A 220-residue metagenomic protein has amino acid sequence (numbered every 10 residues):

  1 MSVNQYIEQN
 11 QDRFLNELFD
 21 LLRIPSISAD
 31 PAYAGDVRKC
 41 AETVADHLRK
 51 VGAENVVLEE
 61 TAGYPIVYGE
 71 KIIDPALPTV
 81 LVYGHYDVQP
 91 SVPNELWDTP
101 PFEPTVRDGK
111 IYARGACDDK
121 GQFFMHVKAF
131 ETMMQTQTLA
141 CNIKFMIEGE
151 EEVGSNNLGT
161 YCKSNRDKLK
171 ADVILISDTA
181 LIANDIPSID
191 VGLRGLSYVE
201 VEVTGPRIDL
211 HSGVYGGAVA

Functional and structural regions predicted by a protein language model:
S2-R114, M133-L139: Acidic/His- and Gly-rich active-site-bordering loop/insert found across diverse amide/peptide-bond hydrolases
I66, N142, L196-Y198: Broad gene-expression machinery/nucleic-acid interaction feature
T79-L81, D172-I174, Y198-E200: Short glycine-aspartate micro-motif
G84-Y86, D108, G149-E150, S177-A180 (+1 more regions): Fold-independent oxyanion-binding glycine-rich loops and adjacent beta-strand/coil segments at enzyme active sites
I111-A113, R207-G213: Short small-residue beta-strand/loop micro-motif enriched in glycine and branched aliphatics
C117-G192: Acidic/histidine-rich catalytic neighborhood of metal-dependent amide-processing enzymes
I182, V191, Y198, S212-A220: Acidic-enriched catalytic cores of C-N bond-cleaving enzymes acting on peptides and small amides
S188-T204: Flexible glycine/proline-rich, aromatic-decorated loop/lid segments
